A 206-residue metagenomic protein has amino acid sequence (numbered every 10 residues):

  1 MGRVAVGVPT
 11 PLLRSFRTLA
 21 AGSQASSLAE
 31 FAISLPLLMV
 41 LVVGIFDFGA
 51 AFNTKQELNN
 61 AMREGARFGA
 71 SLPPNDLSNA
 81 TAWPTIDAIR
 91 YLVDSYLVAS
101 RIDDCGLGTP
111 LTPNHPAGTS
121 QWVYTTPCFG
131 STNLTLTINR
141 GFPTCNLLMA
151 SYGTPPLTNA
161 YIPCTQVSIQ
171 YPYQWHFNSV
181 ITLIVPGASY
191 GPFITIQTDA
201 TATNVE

Functional and structural regions predicted by a protein language model:
G2-R14, R63-E206: Short, conserved structural patches
P11-L35: Glycine-centered recognition micro-motifs in short, flexible terminal segments and loops
L19-A20, F52, G69: Hydrophobic residues in alpha-helical segments
L28, A32, P36, A61 (+1 more regions): Small-residue (primarily alanine) positions within well-ordered alpha-helices, especially packing/interaction faces
A32-K55: C-terminal juxtamembrane segment of a hydrophobic transmembrane alpha-helix
